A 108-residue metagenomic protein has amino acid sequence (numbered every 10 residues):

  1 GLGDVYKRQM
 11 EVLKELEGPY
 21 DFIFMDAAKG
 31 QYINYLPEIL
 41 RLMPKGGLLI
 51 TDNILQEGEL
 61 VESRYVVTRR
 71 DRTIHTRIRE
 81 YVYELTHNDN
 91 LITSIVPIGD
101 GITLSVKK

Functional and structural regions predicted by a protein language model:
G1-Y6: Short, small-residue-biased leader/transition segments that mark boundaries at the very start of proteins
K7-E11: Conserved SAM/SAH-binding loop
K14-F22: A short acidic, Gly/Pro-enriched loop at the edge of an enzyme's catalytic core that lines a small-molecule cofactor
D21-Q31: A short SAM/SAH-binding and catalytic strip from SAM-dependent methyltransferases
Q31-K108: C-terminal substrate-binding/active-site "lid" region of AdoMet-derived donor-dependent transferases
